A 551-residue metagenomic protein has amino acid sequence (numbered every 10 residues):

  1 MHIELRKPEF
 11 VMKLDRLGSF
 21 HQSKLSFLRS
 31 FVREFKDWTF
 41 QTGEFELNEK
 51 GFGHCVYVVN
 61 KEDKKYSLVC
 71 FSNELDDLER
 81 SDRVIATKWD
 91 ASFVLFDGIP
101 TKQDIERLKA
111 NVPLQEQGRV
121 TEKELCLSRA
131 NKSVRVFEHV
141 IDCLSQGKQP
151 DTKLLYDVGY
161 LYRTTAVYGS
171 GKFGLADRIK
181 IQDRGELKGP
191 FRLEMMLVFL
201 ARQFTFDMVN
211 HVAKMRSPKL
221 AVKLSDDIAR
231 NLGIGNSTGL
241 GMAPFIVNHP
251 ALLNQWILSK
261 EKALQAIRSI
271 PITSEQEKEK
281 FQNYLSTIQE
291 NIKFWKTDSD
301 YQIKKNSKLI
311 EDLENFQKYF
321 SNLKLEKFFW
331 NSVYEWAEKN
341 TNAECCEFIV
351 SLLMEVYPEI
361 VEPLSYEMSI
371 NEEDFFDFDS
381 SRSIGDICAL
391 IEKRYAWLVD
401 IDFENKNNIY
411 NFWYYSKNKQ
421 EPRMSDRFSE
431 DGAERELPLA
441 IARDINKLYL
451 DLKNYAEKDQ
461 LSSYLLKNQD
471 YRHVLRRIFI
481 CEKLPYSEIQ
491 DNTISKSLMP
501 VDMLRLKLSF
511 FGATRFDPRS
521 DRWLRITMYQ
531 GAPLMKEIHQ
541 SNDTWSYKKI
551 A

Functional and structural regions predicted by a protein language model:
H2-S19, K50-F52, S72, K262 (+7 more regions): Long, solvent-exposed non-transmembrane regions
D15-E44: Amphipathic alpha-helical segments
R33-T87, D377, I384-I401, I409-Y414 (+5 more regions): Amphipathic, interaction-prone secondary-structure segments
G53-H54, R107-N231, N236-A243: Extended repeat-based scaffold cores in large, non-enzymatic proteins
D63-E124, V198, R202-K214, P218-N248 (+5 more regions): Intrinsically disordered, low-complexity regulatory segments enriched in Ser/Thr/Pro and charged residues
L75-I85, F191, F199-N210, M215 (+10 more regions): Acidic, low-complexity, intrinsically disordered interaction modules
N236, H249-K260, L264-L313, Q317-K324 (+2 more regions): Long amphipathic alpha-helical coiled-coil/heptad-repeat bundle
Q282-E290, E311-E314, K318-L323, K327 (+7 more regions): Solvent-exposed adhesion/ligand-recognition segments of exported proteins
